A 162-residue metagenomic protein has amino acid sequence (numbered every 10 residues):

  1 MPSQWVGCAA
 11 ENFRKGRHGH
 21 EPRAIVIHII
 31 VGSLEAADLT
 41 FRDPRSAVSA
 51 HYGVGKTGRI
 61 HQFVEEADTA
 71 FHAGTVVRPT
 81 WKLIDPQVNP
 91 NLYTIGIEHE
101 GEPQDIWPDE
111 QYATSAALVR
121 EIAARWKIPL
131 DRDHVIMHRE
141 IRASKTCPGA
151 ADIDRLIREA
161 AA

Functional and structural regions predicted by a protein language model:
M1-G7, K15, G19, L92 (+2 more regions): Basic/polar, cationic surfaces and motifs that engage anionic cell-wall and phosphate/carboxylate ligands
M1-P90: N-terminal catalytic cores of peptidoglycan-degrading enzymes
